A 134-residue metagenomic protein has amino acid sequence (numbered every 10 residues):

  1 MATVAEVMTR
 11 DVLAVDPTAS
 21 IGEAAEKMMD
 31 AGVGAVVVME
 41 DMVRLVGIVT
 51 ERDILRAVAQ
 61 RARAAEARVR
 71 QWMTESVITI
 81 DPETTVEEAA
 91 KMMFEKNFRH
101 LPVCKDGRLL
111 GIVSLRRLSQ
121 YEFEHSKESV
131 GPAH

Functional and structural regions predicted by a protein language model:
M1-A2, T18-I21, G32-A35, R52-R56: Short acidic/polar alpha-helix capping motifs at helix-coil junctions
M1-D11, T50-T79, T85-F94, L109-H134: Tandem CBS (Bateman) regulatory domains
V7, A25-K27, E40-M42, Q60-R63: Short hydrophobic/aromatic-rich motifs at helix boundaries and adjacent loops
V15-G32, M39, I80-N97, C104 (+1 more regions): The conserved cystathionine-beta-synthase
M28-A31, V36-R52, M93, L101-R116: A glycine-centered beta-loop-beta connector
